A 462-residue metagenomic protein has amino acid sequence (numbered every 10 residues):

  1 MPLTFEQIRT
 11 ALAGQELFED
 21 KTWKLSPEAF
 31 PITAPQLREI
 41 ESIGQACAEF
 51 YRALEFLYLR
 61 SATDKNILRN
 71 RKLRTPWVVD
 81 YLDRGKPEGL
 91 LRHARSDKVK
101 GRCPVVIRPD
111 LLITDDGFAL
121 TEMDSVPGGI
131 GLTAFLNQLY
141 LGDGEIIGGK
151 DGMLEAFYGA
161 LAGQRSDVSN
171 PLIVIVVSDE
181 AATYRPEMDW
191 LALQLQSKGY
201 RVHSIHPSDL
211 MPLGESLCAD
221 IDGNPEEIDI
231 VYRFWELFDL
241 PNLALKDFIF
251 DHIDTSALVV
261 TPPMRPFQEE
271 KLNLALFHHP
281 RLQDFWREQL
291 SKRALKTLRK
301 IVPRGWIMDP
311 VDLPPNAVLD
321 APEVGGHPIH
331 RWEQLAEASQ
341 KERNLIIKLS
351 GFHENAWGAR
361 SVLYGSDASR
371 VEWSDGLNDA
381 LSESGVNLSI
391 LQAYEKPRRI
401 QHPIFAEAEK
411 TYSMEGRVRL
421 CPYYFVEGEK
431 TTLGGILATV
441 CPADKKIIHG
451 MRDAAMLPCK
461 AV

Functional and structural regions predicted by a protein language model:
M1-V462: Preference for protein termini
